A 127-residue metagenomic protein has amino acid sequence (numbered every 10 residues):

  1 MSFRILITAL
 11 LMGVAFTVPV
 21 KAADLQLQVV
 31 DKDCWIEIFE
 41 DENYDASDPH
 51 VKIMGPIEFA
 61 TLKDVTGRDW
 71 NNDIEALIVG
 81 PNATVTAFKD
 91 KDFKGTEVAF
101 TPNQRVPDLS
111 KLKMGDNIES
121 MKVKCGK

Functional and structural regions predicted by a protein language model:
M1-I7: Bacterial N-terminal signal peptides that target proteins for export
S2, P19-K127: Compact beta-sheet-dominated domain cores in extracellular/mature segments
T8-A15: Bacterial N-terminal signal peptides
